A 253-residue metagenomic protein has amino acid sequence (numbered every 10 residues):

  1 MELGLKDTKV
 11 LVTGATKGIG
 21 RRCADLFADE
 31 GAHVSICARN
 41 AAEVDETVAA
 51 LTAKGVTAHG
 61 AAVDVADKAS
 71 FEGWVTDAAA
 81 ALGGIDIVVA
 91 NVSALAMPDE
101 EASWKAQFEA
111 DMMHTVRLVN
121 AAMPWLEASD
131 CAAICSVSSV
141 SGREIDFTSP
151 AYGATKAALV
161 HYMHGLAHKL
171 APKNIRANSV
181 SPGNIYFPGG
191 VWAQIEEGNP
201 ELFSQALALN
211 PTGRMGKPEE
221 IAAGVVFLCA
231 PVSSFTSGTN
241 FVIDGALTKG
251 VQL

Functional and structural regions predicted by a protein language model:
M1, A53, P172, N184-L209 (+1 more regions): A glycine/serine/threonine-rich, flexible loop-to-helix segment that serves as the NAD(P) cofactor-binding "lid"
T16-K17: Conserved glycine-rich cofactor-binding loop
V119, T155: Active-site helix of classical SDR
P124, H168-K169, S234: Alpha-helical segment proximal to the catalytic Tyr-Lys
S139: Residue(s) in the substrate-gating loop at a strand-loop-helix junction that position the organic substrate next
A171, R176, T236-G238: Short, small/polar-rich loop/turn modules that mediate ligand/substrate recognition or access, typified
V225-V226, S237-L253: Short C-terminal tail/terminal secondary-structure segment of NAD(P)H-dependent dehydrogenase/reductase domains
